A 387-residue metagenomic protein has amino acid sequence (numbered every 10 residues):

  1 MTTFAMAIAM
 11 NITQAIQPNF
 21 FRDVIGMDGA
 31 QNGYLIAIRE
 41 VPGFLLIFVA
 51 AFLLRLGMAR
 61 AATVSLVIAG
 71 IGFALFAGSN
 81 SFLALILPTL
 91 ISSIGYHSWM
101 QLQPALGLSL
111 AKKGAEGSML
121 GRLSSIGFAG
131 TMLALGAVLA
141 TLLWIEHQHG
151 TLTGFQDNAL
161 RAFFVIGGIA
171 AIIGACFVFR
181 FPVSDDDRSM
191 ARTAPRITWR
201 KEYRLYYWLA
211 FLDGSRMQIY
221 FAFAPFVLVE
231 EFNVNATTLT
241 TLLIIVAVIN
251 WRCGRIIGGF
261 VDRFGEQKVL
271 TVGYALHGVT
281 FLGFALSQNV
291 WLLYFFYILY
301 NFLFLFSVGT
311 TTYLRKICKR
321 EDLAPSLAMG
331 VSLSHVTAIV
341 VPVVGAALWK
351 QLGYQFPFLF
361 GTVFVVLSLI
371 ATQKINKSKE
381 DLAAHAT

Functional and structural regions predicted by a protein language model:
A15-A30, A222-L239: Short amphipathic helix-loop junctions that connect adjacent transmembrane helices in Major Facilitator Superfamily/SLC
L45-M58, L142, C253-E266, W349-K350: Helix-to-loop junctions at the C-terminal end of transmembrane segments in multipass secondary transporters
R60-L75, K268-G283, L359-T362: Structural signature of the two symmetry-related core transmembrane helices
S98-A111, L305-C318: Intracellular juxtamembrane helix-capping segments at the cytosolic ends of symmetry-related transmembrane helices
G121-L139, L333-V341: Glycine-rich segments within core transmembrane alpha-helices of 12-TM secondary carriers
V138, L142, E146-H147, G168-D187 (+1 more regions): C-terminal membrane-cytosol helix-exit motif in multi-pass small-molecule transporters
L143-I169, A347-V365: A membrane-interface helix-boundary motif in multi-pass transporters
Q267-S307: C-terminal transmembrane helical hairpin of 12-TM major facilitator-type secondary transporters
